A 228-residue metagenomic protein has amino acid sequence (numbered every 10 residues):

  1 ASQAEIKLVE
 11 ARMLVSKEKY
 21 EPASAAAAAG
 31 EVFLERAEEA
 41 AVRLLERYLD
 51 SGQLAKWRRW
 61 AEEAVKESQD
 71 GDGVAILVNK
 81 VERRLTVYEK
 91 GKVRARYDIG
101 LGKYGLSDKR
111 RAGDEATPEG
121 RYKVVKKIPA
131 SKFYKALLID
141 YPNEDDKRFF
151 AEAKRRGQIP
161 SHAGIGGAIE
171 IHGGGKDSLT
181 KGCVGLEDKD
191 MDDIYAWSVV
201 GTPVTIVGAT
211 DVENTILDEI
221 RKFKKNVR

Functional and structural regions predicted by a protein language model:
A1-G71: Long, charged/polar, soluble alpha-helical segments
S2, K17-S24, A28, D72-A75 (+4 more regions): Soluble non-cytosolic domains of exported or imported proteins
E5-L8, S24-A27, E31-L34, E82 (+4 more regions): Extracytoplasmic/secreted envelope proteins and their assembly/folding machinery, especially bacterial periplasmic
R58-A75, K80-V81, Y97-K126, D188-K189: N-terminal post-signal-peptidase region of extra-cytosolic proteins
G71-G73, K80-R83, R94-R96, E119-R121 (+4 more regions): Extracytoplasmic
K126-R228: Exported/periplasmic cell-wall-interacting domains
